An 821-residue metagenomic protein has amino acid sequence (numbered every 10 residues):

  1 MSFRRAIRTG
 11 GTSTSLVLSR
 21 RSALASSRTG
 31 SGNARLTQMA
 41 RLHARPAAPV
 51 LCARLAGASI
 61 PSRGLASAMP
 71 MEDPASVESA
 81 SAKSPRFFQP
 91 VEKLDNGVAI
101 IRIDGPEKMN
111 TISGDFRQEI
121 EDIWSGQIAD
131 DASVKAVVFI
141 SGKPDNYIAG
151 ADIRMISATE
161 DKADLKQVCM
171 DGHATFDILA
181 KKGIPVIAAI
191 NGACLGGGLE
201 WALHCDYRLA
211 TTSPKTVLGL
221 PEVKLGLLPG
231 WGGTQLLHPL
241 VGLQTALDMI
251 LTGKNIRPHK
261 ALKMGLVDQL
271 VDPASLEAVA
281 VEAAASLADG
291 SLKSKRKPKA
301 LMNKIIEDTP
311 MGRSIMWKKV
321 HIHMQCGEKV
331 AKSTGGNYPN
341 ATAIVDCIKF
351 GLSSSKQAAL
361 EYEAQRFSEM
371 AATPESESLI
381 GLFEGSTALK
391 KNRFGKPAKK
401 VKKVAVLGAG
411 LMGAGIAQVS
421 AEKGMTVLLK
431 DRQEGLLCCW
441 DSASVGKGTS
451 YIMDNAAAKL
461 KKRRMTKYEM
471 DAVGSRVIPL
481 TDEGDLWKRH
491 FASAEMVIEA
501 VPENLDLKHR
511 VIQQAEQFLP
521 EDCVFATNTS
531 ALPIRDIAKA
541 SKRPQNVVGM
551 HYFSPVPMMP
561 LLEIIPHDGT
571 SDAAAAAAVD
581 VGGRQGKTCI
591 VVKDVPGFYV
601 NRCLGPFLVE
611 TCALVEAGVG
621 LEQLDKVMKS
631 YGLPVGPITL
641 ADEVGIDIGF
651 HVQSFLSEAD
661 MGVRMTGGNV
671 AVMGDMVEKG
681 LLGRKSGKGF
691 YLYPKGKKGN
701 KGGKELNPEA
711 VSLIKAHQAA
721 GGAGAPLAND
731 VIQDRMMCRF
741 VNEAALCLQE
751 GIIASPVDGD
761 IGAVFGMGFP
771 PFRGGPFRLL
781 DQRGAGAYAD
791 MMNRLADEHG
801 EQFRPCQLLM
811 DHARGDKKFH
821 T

Functional and structural regions predicted by a protein language model:
S2-R5, R20-R21, R28-G30, A34-I140 (+1 more regions): Conserved CoA-thioester-binding segment of acyl-CoA-metabolizing enzymes
L65, V77-P90, L94, D104 (+6 more regions): N-terminal glycine-rich phosphate-binding loop for ADP-containing cofactors
N96-D104, D115-A163, A174-N191, T211-K215: A structural preference for short, pocket-lining loop segments at secondary-structure junctions
G114, L199, A414, Q418: Residues forming the Rossmann-fold NAD(P)(H) cofactor-binding site
K143-P144, G192-L195, E222-L227: Acidic, glycine-rich active-site loops and adjacent beta-strand->loop/helix elements that engage anionic groups
